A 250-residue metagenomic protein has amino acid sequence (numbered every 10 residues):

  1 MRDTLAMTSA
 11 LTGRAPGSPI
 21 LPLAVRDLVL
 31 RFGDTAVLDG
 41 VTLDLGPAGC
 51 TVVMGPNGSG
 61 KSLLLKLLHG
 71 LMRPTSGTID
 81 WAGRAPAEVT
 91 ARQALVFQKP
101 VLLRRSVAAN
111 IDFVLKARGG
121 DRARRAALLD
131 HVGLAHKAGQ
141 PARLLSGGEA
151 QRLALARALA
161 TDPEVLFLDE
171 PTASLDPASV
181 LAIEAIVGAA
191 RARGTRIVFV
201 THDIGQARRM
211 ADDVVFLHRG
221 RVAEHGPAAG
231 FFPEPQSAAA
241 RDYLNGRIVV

Functional and structural regions predicted by a protein language model:
H69: Helix-to-loop junction immediately C-terminal to a conserved catalytic motif
R122-K137: Conserved ABC ATPase "signature" region
P141-L145, E149: Conserved ABC ATPase signature
L166-D169: Catalytic Walker B motif of ABC-type/P-loop ATPase nucleotide-binding domains
T201-H202: H-loop/switch region of ABC-family ATPase nucleotide-binding domains
A207-R209: A short, surface-exposed alpha-helical micro-motif characterized by mixed small hydrophobic and charged/polar residues
